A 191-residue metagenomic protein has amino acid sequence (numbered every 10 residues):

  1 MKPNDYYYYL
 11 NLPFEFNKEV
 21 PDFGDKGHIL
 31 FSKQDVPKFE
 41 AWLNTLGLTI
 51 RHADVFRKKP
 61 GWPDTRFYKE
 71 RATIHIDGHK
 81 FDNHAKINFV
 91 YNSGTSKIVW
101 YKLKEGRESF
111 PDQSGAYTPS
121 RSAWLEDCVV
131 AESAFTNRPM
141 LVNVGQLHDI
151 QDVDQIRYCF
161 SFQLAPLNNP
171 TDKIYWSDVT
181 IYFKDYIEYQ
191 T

Functional and structural regions predicted by a protein language model:
M1-A72: Non-heme Fe(II)/2-oxoglutarate
K2-P3, L48, D82, F135 (+1 more regions): A generic structural signal for short, non-catalytic loop/turn and secondary-structure boundary residues
D5-Y9, R71, D82-N88, T95 (+2 more regions): Extracellular structured ligand-interaction cores
F14, Y91, F162-P166: Short beta-strand-to-loop capping motifs
L46, N92-S96, L167: Secondary-structure boundary elements
P63-P139: Catalytic core of non-heme Fe(II) oxygenases with the double-stranded beta-helix
D112-T191: Catalytic core of Fe(II)/2-oxoglutarate
